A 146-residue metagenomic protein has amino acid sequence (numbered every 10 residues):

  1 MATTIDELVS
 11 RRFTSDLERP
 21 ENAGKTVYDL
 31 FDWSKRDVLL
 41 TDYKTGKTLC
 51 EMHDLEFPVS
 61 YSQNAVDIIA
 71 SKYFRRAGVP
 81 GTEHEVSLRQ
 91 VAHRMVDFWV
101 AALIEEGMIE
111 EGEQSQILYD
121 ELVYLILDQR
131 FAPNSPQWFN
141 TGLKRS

Functional and structural regions predicted by a protein language model:
M1-S146: Extended catalytic cores of very large enzyme megasubunits
